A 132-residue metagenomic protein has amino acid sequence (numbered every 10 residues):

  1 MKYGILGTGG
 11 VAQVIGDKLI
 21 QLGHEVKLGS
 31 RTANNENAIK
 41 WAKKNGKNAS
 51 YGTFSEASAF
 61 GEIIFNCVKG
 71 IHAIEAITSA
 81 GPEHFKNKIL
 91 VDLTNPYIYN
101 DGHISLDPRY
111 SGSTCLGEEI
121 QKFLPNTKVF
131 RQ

Functional and structural regions predicted by a protein language model:
M1, H24, A49, K88 (+1 more regions): A structural micro-motif
M1-K44: NAD(P)+-binding Rossmann beta1-loop-alpha1 motif at the extreme N-terminus of oxidoreductases
D17, Q21, T78, K122: Short, well-ordered alpha-helices that flank and scaffold nucleotide-derived cofactor binding pockets
G29-R31, G52-F54, Q132: Conserved beta-strand termini and adjacent loop/short-helix elements that scaffold enzyme active sites in alpha/beta
K43-K47, P108-Y110: Short, hinge-like loop/turn segments at secondary-structure boundaries
G46-V91, N95-H103: Rossmann-like NAD(P)-binding element
I89, L93-Q132: Rossmann-fold NAD(P)-binding glycine/threonine-rich loop
